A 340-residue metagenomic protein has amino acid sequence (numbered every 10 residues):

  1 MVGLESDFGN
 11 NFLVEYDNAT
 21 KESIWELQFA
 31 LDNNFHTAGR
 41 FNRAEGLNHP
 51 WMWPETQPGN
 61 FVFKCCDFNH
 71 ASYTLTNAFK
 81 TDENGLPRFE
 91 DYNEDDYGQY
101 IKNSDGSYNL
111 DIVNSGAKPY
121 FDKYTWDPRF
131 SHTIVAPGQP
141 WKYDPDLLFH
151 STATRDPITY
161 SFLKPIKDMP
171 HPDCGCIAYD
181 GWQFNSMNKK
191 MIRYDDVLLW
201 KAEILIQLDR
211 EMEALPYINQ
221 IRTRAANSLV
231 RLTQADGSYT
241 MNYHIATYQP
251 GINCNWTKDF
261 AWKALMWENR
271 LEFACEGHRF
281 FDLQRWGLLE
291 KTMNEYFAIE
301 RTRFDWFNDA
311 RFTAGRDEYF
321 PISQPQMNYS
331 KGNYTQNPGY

Functional and structural regions predicted by a protein language model:
M1-R43, W51, N84-Y340: Acidic/polar-rich alpha-helix caps and helix-coil junctions
R43-A78, A153-Y160: Short, cationic low-complexity segments
